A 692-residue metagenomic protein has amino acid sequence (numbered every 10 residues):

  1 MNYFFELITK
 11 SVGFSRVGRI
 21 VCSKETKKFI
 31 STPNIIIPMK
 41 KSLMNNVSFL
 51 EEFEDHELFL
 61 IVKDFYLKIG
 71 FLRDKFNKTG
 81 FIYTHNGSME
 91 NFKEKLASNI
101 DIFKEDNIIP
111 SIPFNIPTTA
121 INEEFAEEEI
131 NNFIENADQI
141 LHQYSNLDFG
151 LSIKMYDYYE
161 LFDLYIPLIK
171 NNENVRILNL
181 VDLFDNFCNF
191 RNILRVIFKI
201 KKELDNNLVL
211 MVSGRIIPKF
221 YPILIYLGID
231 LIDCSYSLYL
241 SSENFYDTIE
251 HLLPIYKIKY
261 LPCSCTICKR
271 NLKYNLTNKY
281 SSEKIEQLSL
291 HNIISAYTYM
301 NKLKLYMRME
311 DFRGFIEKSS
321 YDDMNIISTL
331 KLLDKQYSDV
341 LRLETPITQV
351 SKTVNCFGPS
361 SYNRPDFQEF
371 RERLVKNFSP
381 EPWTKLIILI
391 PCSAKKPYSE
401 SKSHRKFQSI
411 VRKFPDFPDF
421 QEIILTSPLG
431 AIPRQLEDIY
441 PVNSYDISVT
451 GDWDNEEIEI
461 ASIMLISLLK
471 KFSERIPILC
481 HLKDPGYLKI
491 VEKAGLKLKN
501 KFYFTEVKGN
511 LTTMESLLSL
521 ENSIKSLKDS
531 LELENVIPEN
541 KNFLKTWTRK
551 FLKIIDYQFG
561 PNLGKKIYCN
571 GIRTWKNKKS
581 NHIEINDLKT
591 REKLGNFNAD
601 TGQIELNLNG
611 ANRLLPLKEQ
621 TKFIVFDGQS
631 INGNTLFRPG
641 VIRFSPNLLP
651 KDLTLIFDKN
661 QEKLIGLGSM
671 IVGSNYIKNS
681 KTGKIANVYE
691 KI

Functional and structural regions predicted by a protein language model:
M1-N146, N355-F378, S399-G430, L436-Y445 (+1 more regions): Non-catalytic, usually N-terminal nucleic-acid engagement modules in DNA/RNA processing proteins
N2-R19, F114-T118, N122, I267-S393 (+6 more regions): C-terminal extensions of enzymes
K28, L224, E310: Conserved, mostly hydrophobic/aromatic
N131, H142-Y274: Glycine-rich phosphate/ribose-binding loops and adjacent secondary-structure elements that form binding surfaces
N136, K335-S473, K483-D484, V507-N535: Positively charged, amphipathic N-terminal segments that serve as targeting/anchoring signals
L161-L164, N189-F190, F220-I225, E243-F245 (+3 more regions): A short acidic (Asp/Glu
K528-K618: Anionic-ligand-binding alpha/beta catalytic cores of soluble enzymes and soluble regulatory domains that recognize
T590-I692: Beta-strand/loop-dominated core regions that host nucleotide or nucleotide-derived cofactor-binding catalytic loops
